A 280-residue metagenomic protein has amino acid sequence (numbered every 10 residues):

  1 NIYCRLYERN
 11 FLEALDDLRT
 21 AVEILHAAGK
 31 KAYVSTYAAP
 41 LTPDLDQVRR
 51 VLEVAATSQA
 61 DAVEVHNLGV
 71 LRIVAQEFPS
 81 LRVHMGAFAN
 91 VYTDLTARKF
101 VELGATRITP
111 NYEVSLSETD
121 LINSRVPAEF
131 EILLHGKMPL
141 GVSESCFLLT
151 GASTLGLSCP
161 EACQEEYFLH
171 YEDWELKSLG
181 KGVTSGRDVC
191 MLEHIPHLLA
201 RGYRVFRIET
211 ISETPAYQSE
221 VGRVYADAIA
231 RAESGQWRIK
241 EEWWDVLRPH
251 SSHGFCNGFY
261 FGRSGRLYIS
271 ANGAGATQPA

Functional and structural regions predicted by a protein language model:
N1-A89, T109-P110, L116-A280: Active-site pocket-lining/capping segments in soluble small-molecule metabolic enzymes
Y92-L95: Conserved nucleotide-cofactor-binding alpha/beta core module
A105: Residues lining hydrophobic/aromatic ligand-binding pockets adjacent to catalytic sites
